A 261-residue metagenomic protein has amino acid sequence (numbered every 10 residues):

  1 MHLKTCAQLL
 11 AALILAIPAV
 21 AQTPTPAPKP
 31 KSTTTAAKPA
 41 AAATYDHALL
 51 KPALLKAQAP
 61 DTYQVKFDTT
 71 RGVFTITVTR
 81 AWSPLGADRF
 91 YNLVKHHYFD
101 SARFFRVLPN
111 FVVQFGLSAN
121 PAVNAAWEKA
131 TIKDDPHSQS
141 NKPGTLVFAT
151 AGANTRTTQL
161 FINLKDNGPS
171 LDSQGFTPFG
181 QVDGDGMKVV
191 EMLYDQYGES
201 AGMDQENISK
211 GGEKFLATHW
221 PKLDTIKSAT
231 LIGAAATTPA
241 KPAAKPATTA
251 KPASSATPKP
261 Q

Functional and structural regions predicted by a protein language model:
M1-T5, Q22: Positively charged n-region of N-terminal signal peptides that target proteins for export
Q8-P18: Bacterial N-terminal signal peptides
Q22-Q261: Cyclophilin-like peptidyl-prolyl cis-trans isomerases
